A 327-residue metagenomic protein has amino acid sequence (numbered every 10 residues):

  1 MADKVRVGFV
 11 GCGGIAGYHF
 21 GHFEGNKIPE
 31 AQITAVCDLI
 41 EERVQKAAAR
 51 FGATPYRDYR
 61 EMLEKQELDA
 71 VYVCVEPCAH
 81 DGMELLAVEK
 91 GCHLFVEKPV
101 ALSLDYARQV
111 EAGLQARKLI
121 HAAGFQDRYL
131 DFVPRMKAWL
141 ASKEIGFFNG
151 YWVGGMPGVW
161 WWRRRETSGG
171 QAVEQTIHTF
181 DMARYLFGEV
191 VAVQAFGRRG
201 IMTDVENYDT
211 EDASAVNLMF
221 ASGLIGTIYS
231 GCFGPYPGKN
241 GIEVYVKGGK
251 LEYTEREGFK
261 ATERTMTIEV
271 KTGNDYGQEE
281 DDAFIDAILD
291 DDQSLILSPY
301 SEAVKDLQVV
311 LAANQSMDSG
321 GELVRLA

Functional and structural regions predicted by a protein language model:
M1-F51: N-terminal Rossmann-like dinucleotide-binding module
M1-K4, A70-V73, D286-A327: C-terminal helix-rich "cap/oligomerization" subdomain common to oxidoreductases
A53-Y59: Conserved SAM-binding strand-loop segment of SAM-dependent methyltransferases
R57, V96-E97, H121-A123, N149 (+2 more regions): Hydrophobic residues in well-ordered beta-strands that form the structural core
K65, A70-R128: Beta-strand-loop-alpha-helix segment that lines the small-molecule cofactor/substrate pocket of alpha/beta enzymes
I120, D127-N207, G320: Predominantly a Rossmann-like dinucleotide-binding segment in NAD(P)-dependent oxidoreductases
E174, D181-E257, D281-S294, R325: Contiguous beta-strand/loop segments that form the cofactor/metal-binding neighborhood of enzyme cores
K271-D282: Active-site loop of classical SDR/Rossmann-like NAD(P)-dependent oxidoreductases, centered on the catalytic Tyr-X3-Lys
